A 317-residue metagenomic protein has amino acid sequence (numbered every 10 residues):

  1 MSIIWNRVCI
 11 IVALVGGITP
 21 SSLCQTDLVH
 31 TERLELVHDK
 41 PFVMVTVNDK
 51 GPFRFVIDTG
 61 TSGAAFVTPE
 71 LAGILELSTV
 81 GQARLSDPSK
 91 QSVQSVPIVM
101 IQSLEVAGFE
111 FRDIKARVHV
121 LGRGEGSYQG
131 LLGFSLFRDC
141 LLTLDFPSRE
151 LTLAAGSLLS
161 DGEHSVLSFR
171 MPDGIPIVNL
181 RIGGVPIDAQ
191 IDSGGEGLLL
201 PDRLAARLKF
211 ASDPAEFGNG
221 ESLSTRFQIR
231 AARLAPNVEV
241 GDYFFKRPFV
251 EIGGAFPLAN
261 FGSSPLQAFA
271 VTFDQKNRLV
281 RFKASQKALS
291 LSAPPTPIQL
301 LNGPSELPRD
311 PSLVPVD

Functional and structural regions predicted by a protein language model:
M1-W5: N-terminal secretory signal peptides that target proteins for export/translocation
R7-T19: Bacterial N-terminal signal peptides
S21-D317: Pepsin/retropepsin-fold aspartyl endopeptidases
